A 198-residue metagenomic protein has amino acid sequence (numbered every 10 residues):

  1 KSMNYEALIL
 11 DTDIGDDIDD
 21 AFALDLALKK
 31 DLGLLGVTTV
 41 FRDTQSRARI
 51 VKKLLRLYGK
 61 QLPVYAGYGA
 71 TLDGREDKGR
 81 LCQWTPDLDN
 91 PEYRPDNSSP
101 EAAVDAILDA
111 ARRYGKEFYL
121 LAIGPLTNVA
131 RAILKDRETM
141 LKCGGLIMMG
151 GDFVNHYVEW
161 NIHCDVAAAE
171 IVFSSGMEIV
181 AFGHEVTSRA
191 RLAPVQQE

Functional and structural regions predicted by a protein language model:
K1-E198: N-terminal acidic, glycine/proline-rich low-complexity segments
